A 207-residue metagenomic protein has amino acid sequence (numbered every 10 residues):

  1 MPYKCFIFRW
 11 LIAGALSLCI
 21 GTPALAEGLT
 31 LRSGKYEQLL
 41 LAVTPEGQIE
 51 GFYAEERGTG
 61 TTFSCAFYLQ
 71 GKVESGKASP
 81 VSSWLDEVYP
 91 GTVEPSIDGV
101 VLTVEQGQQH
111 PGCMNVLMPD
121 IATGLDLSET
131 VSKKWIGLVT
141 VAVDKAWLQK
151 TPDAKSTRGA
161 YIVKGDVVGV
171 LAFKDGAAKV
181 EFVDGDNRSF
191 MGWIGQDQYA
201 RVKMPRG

Functional and structural regions predicted by a protein language model:
M1-F8: N-terminal secretory signal peptides that target proteins for export/translocation
R9-G21: Bacterial N-terminal signal peptides
T22-A26: Sec/Tat signal peptide C-region and signal peptidase I cleavage site
E27-D98, T103, D126-V131: Central antiparallel beta-sheet cores of small beta-barrel/beta-sandwich binding domains
G28-T30, G47, L117-K150, A160-K164 (+3 more regions): SH3-family beta-barrel domains
R57-F63, C113, D186-R188: Short, cysteine-centered beta-strand-loop-beta hairpins and adjacent loop/turn segments enriched in charged/polar
D153-S156: Short, solvent-exposed loop/turn positions at domain surfaces that link secondary-structure elements or cap domain
D175-K179: Short aromatic-glycine-enriched beta-strand elements
